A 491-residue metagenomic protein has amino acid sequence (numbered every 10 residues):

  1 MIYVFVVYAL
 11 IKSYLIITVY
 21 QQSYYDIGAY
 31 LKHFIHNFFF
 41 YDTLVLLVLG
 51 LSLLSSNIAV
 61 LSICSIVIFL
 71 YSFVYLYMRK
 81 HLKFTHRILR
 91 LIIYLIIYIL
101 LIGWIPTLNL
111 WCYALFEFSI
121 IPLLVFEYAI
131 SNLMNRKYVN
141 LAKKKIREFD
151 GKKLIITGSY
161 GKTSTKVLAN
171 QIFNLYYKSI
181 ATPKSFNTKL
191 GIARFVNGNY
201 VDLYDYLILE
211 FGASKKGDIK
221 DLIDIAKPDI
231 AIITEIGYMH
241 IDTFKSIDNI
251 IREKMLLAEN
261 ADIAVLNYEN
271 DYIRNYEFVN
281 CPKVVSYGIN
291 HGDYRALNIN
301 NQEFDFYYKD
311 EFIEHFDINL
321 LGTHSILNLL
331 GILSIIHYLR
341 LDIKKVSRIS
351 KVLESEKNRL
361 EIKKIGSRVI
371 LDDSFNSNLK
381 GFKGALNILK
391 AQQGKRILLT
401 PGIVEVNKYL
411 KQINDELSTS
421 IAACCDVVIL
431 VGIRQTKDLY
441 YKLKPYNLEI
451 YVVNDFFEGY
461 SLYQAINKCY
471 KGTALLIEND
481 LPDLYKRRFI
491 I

Functional and structural regions predicted by a protein language model:
M1-T107, W111-S131, C281, H337-K344 (+1 more regions): ATP-dependent carboxylate-amine ligase
D42-C64, T85, I99-P106, I192-R194 (+3 more regions): Extended acidic/charged loop-beta regions that coordinate divalent cations and stabilize anionic phosphate/carboxylate
P122-F149: Transmembrane-cytosolic junction motif
L141-N187: Walker A (P-loop) phosphate-binding motif
I156, E210, L222, T234 (+9 more regions): Residue-level signal for inorganic ion chemistry
T188, A193-V279, I397-T400, V404-D415: Flexible active-site lid/hinge loop adjacent to a nucleotide/diphosphate and Mg2+-phosphate binding pocket
I225-Y238, R274, H315-S355, K383 (+1 more regions): A conserved, hydrophobic alpha-helical segment in the catalytic core of large ATP/adenylate-utilizing enzymes
P282-N300, D317-T323, S347-V352, Y451-F457: Beta-strand->loop->alpha-helix junctions that form or flank phosphate-binding loops in nucleotide-handling enzymes
